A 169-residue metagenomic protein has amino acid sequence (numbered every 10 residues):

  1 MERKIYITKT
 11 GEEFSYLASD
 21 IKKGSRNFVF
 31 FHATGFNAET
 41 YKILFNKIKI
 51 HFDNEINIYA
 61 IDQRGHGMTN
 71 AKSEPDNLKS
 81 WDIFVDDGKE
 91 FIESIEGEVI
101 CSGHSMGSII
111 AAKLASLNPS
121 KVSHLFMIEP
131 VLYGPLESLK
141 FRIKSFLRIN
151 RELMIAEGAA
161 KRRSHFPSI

Functional and structural regions predicted by a protein language model:
T10-S19: A short loop-to-beta-strand scaffold at the N-terminal edge of the catalytic core in hydrolase folds
D20-A71: Conserved HGGG/HGGXW glycine-rich cap/lid loop of the alpha/beta-hydrolase fold
I43, K113-L117: Active-site signature of alpha/beta-hydrolase-fold catalytic machinery across serine- and Asp/Cys-nucleophile hydrolases
N57, Q63-S102: Active-site loop/oxyanion-hole signature of alpha/beta-hydrolase fold enzymes
I100, S123-F126: Residue in the alpha/beta-hydrolase core beta-strand immediately N-terminal to the catalytic nucleophile
G103-G107, A111: Gly/Ala-rich beta-loop-alpha elbow adjacent to hydrolase catalytic centers
S116, L125-E157: Flexible "cap/lid" loop of the alpha/beta hydrolase fold
E157-I169: Alpha/beta-hydrolase
